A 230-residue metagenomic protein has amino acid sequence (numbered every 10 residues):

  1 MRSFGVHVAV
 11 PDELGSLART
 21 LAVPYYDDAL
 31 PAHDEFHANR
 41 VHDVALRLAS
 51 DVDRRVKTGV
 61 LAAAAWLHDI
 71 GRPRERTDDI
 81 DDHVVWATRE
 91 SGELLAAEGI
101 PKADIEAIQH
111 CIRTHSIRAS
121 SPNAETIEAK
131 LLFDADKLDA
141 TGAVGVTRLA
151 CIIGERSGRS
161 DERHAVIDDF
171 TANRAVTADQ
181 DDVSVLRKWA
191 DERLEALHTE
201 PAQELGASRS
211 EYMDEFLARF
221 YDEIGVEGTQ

Functional and structural regions predicted by a protein language model:
R2-A9, A29-E35, R40-R54, L67 (+1 more regions): Divalent metal-dependent phosphate-bond-processing catalytic cores, especially two-metal-ion Mg2+/Mn2+ enzymes that act
V6-V23: Short alpha-helical hairpin
Y26-A29, A49, I70-E75, L95 (+3 more regions): Short amphipathic alpha-helical interaction patches enriched in hydrophobic/aromatic residues with interspersed Lys/Arg
V41-H42, L46, D82-A96: An active-site-proximal "capping" alpha-helix that borders the catalytic cofactor pocket
T58-T77, H83, A87, S91 (+1 more regions): His-Asp-centered metal-binding catalytic motifs of divalent-metal-dependent phosphohydrolases/nucleases
L94-K130: Hydrophobic, well-structured mid-protein blocks that either form specific transmembrane helices
